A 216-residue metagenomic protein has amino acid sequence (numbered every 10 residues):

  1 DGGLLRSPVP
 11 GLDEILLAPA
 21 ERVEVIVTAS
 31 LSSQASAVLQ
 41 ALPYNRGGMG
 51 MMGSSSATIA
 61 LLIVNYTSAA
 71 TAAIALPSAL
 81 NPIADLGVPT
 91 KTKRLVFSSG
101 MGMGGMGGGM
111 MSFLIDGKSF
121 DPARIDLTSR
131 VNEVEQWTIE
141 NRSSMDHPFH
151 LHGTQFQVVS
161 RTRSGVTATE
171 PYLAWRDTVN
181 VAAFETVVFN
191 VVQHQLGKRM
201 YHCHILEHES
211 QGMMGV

Functional and structural regions predicted by a protein language model:
D1-D85, V166: Histidine- and aromatic-rich segments of cupredoxin/plastocyanin-like copper-binding domains
G2-D13, T90-V216: Active-site pocket scaffolds in enzymes
